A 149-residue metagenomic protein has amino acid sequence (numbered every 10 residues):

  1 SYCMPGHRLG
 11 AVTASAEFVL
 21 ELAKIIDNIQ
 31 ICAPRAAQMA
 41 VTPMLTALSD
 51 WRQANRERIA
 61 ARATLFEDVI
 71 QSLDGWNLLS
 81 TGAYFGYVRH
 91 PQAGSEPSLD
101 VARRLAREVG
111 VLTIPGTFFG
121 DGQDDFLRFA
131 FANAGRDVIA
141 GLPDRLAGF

Functional and structural regions predicted by a protein language model:
S1-A60, E67: Conserved core segment of the aminotransferase class I/II
S15-A16, T46, R89-P91, A132-A134: Residue-level recognition of strand-loop junctions within catalytic nucleotide-signaling folds
Q38, T42, R58-E67, N77-H90 (+1 more regions): Conserved glycine-rich beta-strand-loop-beta hairpin in the small C-terminal domain of fold type I
P43, L65-S72, R104, R145 (+1 more regions): Alpha-helical structural signal in soluble globular domains
V101: Short active-site alpha-helical segment characteristic of glycosyltransferases and processive polysaccharide synthases
R104-T113, F119-F149: PLP-dependent enzyme catalytic core of the Aspartate aminotransferase-like
